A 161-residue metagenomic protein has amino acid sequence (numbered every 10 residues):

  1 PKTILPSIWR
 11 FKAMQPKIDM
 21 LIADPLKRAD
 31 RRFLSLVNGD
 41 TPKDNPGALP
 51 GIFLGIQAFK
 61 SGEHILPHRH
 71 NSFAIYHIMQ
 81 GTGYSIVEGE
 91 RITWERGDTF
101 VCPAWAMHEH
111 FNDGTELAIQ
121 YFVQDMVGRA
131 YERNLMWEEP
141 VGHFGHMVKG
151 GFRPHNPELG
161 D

Functional and structural regions predicted by a protein language model:
P1, F111-D161: Double-stranded beta-helix
P1-I18: Non-heme Fe(II)/2-oxoglutarate
A13-L66: A short glycine-rich, His/Asp/Glu-containing loop-to-beta-strand
K60-G62, I78, V87, T93-G114 (+1 more regions): Conserved metal-binding segment of the jelly-roll/cupin
H68-H70, H108: Histidine-centered divalent metal-coordination motifs
